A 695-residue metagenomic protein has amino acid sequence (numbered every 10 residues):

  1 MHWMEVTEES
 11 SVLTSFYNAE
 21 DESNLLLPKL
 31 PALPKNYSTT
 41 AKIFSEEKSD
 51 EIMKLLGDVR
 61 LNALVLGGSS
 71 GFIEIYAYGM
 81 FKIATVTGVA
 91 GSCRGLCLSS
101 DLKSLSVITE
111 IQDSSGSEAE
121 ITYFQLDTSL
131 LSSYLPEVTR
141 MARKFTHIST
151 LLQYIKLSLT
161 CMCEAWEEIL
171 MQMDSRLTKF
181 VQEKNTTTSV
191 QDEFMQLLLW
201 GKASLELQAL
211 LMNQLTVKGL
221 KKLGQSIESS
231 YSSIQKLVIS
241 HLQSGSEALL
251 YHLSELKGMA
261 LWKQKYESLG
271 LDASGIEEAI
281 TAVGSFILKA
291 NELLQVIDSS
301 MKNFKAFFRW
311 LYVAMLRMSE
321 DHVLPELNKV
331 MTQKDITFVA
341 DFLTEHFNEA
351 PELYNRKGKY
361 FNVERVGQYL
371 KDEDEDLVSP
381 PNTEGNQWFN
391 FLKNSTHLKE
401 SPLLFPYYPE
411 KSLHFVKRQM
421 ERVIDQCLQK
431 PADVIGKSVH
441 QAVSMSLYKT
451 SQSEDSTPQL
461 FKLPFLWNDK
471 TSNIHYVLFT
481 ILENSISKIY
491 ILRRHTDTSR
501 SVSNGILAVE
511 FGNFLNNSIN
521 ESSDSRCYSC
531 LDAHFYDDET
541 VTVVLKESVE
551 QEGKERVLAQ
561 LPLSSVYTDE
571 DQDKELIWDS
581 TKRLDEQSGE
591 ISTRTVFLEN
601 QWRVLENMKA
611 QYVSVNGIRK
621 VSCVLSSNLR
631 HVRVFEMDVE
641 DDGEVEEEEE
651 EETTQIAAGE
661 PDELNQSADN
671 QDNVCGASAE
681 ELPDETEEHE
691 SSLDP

Functional and structural regions predicted by a protein language model:
M1, I73-Y78, Y123-F124, F635: WD40-repeat beta-propellers
M1-L56, S92-C97, S525-A533, V604-V613: Canonical WD40 repeat/beta-propeller blade segments in eukaryotic WD-repeat proteins
K54-L61, L98-L102, Y536-D538, V615-I618: Loop/turn segments within WD40 beta-propeller blades
L61, G68-F72, I486, L629: Surface-exposed loop/turn positions within WD40 beta-propeller blades
S70, G79, I111, E547-V549: Residue-level signature of beta-propeller blades and closely related beta-rich strand-turn architectures in secreted
D113-P695: C-terminal scaffolding/assembly regions of large eukaryotic complex subunits
